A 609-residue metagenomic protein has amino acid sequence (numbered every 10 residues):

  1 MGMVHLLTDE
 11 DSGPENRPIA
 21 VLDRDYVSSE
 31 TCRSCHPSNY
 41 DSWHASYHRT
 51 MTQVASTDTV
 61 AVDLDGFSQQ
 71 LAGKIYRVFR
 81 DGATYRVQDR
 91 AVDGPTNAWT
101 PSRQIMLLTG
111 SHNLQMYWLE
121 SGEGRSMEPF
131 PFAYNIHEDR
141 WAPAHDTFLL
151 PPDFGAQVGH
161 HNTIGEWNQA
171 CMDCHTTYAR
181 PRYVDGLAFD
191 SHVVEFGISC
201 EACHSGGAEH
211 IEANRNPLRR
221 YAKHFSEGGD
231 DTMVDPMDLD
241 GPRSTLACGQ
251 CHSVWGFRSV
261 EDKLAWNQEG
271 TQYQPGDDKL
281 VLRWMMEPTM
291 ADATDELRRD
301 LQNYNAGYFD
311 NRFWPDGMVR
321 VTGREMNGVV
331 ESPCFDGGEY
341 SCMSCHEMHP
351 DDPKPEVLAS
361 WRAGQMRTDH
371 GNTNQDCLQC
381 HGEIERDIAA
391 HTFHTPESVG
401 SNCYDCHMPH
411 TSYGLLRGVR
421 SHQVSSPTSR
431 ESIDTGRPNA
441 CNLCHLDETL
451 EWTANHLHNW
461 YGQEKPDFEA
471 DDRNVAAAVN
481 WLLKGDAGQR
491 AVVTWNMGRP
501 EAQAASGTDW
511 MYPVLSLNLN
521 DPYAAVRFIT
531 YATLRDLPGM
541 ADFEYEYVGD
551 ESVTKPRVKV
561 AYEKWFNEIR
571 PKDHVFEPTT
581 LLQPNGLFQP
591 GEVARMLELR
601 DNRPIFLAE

Functional and structural regions predicted by a protein language model:
M1-H5: Hydrophobic membrane-insertion alpha-helices, especially the h-region of bacterial N-terminal signal peptides
T8-D9, G13-N16, D23, E30 (+7 more regions): Primarily the internal scaffold of c-type cytochrome electron-transfer domains, especially repeated/multiheme c-type
A170-C174: Long, basic N-terminal domains or extensions that often function in RNA/ssDNA interaction or organelle/cellular
D471-V479, A505-N518, M540-G549: Amphipathic alpha-helical scaffolding segments comprising HEAT/armadillo-like alpha-solenoid repeats
D486-G488, P522-A525: Alpha-helix N-cap/helix-start positions at coil->helix boundaries
N496-R499, A532-D536, K564, R595 (+1 more regions): Core register positions within helices of long alpha-helical scaffolds
V575-E609: Eukaryotic intrinsically disordered, low-complexity regulatory tails and linkers enriched in charged/polar residues
